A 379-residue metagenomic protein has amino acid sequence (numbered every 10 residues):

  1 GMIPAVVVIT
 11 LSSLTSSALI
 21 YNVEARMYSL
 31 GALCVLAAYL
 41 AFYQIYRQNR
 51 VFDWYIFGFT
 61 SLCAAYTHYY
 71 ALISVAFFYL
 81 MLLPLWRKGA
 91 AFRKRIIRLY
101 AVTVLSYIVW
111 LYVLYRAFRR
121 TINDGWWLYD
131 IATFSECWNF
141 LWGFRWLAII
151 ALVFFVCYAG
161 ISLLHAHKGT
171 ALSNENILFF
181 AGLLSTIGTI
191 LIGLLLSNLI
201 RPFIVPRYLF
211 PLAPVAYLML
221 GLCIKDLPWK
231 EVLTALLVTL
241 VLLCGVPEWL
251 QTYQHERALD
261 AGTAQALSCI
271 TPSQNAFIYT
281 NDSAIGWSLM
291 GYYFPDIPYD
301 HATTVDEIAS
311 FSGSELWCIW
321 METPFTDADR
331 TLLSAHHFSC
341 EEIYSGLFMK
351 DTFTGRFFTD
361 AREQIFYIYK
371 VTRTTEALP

Functional and structural regions predicted by a protein language model:
M2-R373: Membrane-proximal helix-loop-helix interfaces that form the catalytic/acceptor-binding platform of multi-pass membrane
E376-P379: Short, solvent-exposed mixed-charge patches
